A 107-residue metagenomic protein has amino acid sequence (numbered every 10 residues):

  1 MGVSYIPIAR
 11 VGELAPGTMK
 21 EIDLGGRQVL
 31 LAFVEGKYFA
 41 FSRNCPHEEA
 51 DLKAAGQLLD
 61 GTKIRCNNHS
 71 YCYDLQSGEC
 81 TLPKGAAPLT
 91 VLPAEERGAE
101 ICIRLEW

Functional and structural regions predicted by a protein language model:
M1-D23: Zn-dependent metallo-beta-lactamase
M19-W107: Rieske [2Fe-2S] iron-sulfur-binding domain
